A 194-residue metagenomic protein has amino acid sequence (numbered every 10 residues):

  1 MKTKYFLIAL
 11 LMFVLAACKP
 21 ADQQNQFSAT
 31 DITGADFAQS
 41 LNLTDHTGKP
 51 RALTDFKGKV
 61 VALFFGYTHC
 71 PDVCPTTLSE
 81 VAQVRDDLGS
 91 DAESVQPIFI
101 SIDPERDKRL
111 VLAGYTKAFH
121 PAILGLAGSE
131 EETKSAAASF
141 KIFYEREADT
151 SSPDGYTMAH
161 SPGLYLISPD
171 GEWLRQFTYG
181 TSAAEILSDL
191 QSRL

Functional and structural regions predicted by a protein language model:
M1-L7: Bacterial N-terminal signal peptides that target proteins for export
V14-A17: C-terminal motif of bacterial Sec signal peptides marking the signal peptidase cleavage site
K19-A21: Bacterial signal peptide processing site
Q23-T54, S79: N-terminal "domain-start" segment that seeds a small globular fold
A38-Q39, V61, S161-G163: Short loop/turn microsegments at loop-to-beta-strand junctions
L53-P75, V81: Short active-site neighborhood of thiol/selenol oxidoreductases, capturing the structured segment around
T76-A136: Structural microenvironment flanking redox-active thiols in thiol-disulfide oxidoreductases
E132-D189: Thiol/disulfide oxidoreductase modules built on the thioredoxin-like
